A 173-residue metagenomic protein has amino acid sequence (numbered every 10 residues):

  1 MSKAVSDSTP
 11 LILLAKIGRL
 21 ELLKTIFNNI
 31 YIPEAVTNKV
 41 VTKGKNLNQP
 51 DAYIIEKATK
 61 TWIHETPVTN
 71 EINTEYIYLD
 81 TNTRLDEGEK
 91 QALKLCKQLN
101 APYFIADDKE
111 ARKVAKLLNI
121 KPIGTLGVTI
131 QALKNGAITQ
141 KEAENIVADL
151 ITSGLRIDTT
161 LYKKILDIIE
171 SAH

Functional and structural regions predicted by a protein language model:
S2-V5, T9-A101, K109, I120 (+2 more regions): Active-site-proximal, substrate-binding regions of enzyme catalytic domains and RNA-binding/basic surfaces
A106: Short beta-strand and adjacent tight-turn residues that come in two discontinuous sequence segments and form the edges
R112-H173: Acidic, PIN/NYN-like endoribonuclease modules and their adjacent C-terminal/linker elements
